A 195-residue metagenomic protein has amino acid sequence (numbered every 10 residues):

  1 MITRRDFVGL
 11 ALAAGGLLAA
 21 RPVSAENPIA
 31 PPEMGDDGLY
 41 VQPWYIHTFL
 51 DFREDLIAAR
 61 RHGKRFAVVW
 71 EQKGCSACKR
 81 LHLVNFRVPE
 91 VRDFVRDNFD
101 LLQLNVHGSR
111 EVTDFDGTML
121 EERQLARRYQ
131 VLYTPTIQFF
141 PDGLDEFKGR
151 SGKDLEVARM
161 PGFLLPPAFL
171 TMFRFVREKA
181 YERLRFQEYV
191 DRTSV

Functional and structural regions predicted by a protein language model:
D6-A25: N-terminal export signals
E26-W44: N-proximal helix/coil linker or "cap" segments that precede and/or mark the start of modular domains
T48-K64: A short beta-strand-turn-helix
H62-C75: Short active-site neighborhood of thiol/selenol oxidoreductases, capturing the structured segment around
K79-F94: Typically the conserved alpha-helix immediately C-terminal to a functionally engaged Cys/Sec in thioredoxin-like
R92-L120: Thiol-based oxidoreductase modules, predominantly thioredoxin-like and allied folds used for disulfide exchange
E122-Q138: Structural micro-motif
Y133, P141-Y181: Non-catalytic, surface beta->alpha helical segment in thiol-disulfide oxidoreductase systems
